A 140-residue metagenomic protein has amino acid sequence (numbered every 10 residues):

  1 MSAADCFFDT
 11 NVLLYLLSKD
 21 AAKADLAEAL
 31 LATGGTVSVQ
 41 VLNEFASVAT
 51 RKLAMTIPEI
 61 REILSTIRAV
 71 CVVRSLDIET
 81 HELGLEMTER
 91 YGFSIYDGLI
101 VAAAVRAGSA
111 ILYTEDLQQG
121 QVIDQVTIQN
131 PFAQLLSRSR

Functional and structural regions predicted by a protein language model:
M1-S2, V101-A102, R106-R140: Acidic, PIN/NYN-like endoribonuclease modules and their adjacent C-terminal/linker elements
M1-S38, K52-E62, L135-R140: Short, well-structured N-terminal submotif of metal-dependent ribonuclease cores
S2, V72-E115: Active-site neighborhoods of divalent-metal-dependent phosphate/nucleic-acid chemistry enzymes
D9-N11, E44, D97, D116: Acidic active-site catalytic centers that drive phospho-/nucleotidyl reactions and related ester hydrolyses
G34-V39, I67-V73, P131: Short, mixed-charge aromatic SLiMs
E44-C71: Active-site-proximal, substrate-binding regions of enzyme catalytic domains and RNA-binding/basic surfaces
